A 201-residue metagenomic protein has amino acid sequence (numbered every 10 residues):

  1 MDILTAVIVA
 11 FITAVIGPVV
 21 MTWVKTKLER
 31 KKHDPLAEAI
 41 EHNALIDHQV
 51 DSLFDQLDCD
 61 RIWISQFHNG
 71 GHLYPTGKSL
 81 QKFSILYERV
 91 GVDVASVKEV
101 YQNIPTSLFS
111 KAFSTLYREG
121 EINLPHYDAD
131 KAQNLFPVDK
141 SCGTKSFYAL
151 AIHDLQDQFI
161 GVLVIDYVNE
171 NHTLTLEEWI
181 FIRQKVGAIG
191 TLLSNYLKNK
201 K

Functional and structural regions predicted by a protein language model:
L4-V92, N195, N199-K201: Intrinsically disordered, low-complexity terminal regulatory regions
H42-Q49, T106-S110, I180-Q184: Well-ordered, non-membrane alpha-helical segments in soluble/globular domains
R61-Q66, P125-H126, A149: A structural signal for short, well-ordered beta-strand segments and their strand-loop junctions that often border
L80-C142: Regulatory sensory and allosteric helical modules in signal-transduction proteins and certain transcription factors
K145-D154: A short, aliphatic-rich beta-strand micro-motif
G161-K201: Juxtadomain coupling helices with adjacent low-complexity linkers
